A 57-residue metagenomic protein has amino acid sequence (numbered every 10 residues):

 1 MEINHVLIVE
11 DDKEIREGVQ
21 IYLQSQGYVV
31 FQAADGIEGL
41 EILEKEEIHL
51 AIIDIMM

Functional and structural regions predicted by a protein language model:
M1-L7: Non-catalytic signal-transmission and effector/linker regions of two-component phosphorelay proteins
E10: Conserved acidic carboxylate
K13-F31, K45: Two-component/phosphorelay signaling modules centered on CheY-like receiver
Q32-E41: Helix N-cap/capping motif at the beta->alpha junctions
E47-I52: Active-site beta3 strand of CheY-like receiver
I55-M56: The short loop immediately C-terminal to the conserved phospho-acceptor aspartate in CheY-like receiver
